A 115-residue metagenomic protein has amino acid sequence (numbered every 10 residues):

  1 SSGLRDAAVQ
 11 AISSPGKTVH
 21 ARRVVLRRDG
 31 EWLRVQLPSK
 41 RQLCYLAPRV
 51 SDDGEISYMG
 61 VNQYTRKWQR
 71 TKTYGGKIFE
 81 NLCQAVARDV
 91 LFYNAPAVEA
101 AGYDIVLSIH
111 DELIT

Functional and structural regions predicted by a protein language model:
S1-T115: Conserved catalytic core of nucleotide polymerization and phosphodiester-bond processing enzymes
